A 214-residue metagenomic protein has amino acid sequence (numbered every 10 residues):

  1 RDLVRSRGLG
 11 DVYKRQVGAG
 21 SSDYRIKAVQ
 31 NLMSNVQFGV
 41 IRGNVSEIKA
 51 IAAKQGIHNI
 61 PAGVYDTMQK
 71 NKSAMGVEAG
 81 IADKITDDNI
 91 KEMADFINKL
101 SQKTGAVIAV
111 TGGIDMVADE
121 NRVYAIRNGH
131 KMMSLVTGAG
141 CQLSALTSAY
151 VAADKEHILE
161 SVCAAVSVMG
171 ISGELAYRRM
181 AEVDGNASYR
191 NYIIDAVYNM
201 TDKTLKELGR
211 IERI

Functional and structural regions predicted by a protein language model:
D2-Y13: Single conserved hydrophobic/aromatic residue that forms the stacking wall/gate of nucleotide- or nucleobase-binding
V4, A145-A153, S167, E174-L175 (+2 more regions): Short glycine/serine- and small hydrophobic-enriched flexible loop segments
V17-A19, S46: Active-site beta-loop-alpha junctions enriched in small/polar residues
I26-V123: Conserved phosphate/ATP/ADP-binding segment of small-molecule kinases
A50, T137-S167: Short, small-residue alpha-helix embedded
F96-S101, I158-G173, I193-I194: Short, well-structured alpha-helical segments that form the helix of a local strand-helix-strand
Y124-T137: Short pre-catalytic strand/loop immediately N-terminal to key active-site residues, enriched for Gly-Thr
I171-I214: Charged C-terminal helix
